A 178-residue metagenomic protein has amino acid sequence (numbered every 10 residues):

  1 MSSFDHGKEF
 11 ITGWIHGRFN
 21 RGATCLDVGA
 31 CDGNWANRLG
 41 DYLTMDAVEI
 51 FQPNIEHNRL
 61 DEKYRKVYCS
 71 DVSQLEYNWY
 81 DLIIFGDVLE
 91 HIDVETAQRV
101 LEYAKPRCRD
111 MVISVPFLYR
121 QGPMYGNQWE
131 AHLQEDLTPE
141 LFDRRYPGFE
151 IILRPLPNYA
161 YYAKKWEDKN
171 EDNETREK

Functional and structural regions predicted by a protein language model:
M1-W79, E95-L101, N127-N170, E174-E177: Conserved N-terminal segment of class I S-adenosyl-L-methionine
I84: A conserved beta-strand element that flanks and buttresses the S-adenosyl-L-methionine
V88-H91: Hydrophobic adenine-recognition pocket in adenosine-nucleotide-binding enzymes
Y103-R107: Conserved helix-to-beta-strand junction in the class I
C108-L118: Conserved beta-strand signature within the Rossmann-like core of class I S-adenosyl-L-methionine
R120-G126: A short acidic, helix-capping loop that chelates divalent metal ions and anchors anionic groups
